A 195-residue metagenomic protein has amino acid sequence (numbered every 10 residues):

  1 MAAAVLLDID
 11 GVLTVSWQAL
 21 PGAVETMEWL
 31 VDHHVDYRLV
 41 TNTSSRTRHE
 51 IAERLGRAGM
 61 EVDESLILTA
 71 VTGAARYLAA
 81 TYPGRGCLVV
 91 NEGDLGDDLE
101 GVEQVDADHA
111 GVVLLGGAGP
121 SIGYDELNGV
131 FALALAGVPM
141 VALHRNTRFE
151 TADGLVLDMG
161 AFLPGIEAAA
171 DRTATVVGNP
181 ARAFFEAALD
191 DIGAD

Functional and structural regions predicted by a protein language model:
A2-I9, L13-D195: HAD-like aspartate-dependent phosphatase fold
